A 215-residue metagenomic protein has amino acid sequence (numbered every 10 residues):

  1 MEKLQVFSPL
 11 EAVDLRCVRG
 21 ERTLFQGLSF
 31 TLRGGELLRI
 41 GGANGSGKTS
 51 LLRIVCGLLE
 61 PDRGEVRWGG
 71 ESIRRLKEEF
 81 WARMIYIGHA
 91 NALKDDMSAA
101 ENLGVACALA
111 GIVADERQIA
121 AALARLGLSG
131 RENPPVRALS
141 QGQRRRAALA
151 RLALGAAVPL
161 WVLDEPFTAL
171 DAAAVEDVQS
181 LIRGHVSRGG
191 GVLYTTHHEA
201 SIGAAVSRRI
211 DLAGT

Functional and structural regions predicted by a protein language model:
L10, F25-G27: Conserved structural motif at the start of ABC-family nucleotide-binding domains
G41-A43: The feature captures the beta-strand-to-loop junction immediately N-terminal to the Walker
C56: Helix-to-loop junction immediately C-terminal to a conserved catalytic motif
G64-R75, E79-F80: Conserved ABC transporter NBD signature motif
A90, D95-G111: Q-loop/switch helix immediately C-terminal to the Walker
D96, P135-G142: Conserved ABC ATPase signature
G104, E116-R131: Conserved ABC ATPase "signature" region
W161-E165: Catalytic Walker B motif of ABC-type/P-loop ATPase nucleotide-binding domains
